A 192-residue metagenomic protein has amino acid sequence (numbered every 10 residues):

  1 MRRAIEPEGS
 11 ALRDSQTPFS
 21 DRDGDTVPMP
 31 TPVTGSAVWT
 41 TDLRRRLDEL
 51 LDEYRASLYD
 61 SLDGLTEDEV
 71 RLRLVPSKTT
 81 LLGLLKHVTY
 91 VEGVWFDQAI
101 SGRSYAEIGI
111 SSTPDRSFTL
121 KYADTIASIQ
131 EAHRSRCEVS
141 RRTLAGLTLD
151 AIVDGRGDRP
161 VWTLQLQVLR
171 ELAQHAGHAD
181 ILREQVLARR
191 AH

Functional and structural regions predicted by a protein language model:
M1-S15: Extreme N-terminal basic, low-complexity initiation segments that serve as generic localization/processing leaders
A4-P7, S20, L85, A145: Generic cytosolic/nucleocytoplasmic N-terminal low-complexity/intrinsically disordered segments
D14-V38, R44-D63, E67-D115, G155-H192: Short, contiguous alpha-helical
D115-I152, T163-V168: Acidic/histidine-rich alpha-helical segments that form the ligand environment of transition-metal centers
